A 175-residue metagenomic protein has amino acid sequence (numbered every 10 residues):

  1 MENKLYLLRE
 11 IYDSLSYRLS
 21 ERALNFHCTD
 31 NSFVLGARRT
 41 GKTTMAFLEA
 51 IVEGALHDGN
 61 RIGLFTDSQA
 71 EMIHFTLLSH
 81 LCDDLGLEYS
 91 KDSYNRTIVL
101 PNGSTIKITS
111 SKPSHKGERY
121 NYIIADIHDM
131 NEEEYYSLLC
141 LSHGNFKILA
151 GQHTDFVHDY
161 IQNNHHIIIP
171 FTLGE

Functional and structural regions predicted by a protein language model:
E2-D30: Pre-Walker A adenine-sensing motif
T29-I51, L64: Glycine-rich P-loop/Walker A and Walker A-like loops and their local beta1-loop-alpha1 context in P-loop NTPases
N31-F33, R61-G63, Y122, K147: Residue-level preference for the first positions of well-ordered beta-strands
A46, D58-I73: Conserved RecA-like ASCE P-loop NTPase motor core of nucleic-acid helicases/translocases
G54-A55, L139: N-terminal cationic-hydrophobic initiation segments that often serve targeting/anchoring roles
Q69-N121: Inter-Walker segment of RecA-like/P-loop motor cores
M72, C82, K112-S114, R119-N121 (+1 more regions): Replace "adjacent to P-loop NTPase cores in ATP/GTP-dependent enzymes" with "adjacent to NTP-binding cores
